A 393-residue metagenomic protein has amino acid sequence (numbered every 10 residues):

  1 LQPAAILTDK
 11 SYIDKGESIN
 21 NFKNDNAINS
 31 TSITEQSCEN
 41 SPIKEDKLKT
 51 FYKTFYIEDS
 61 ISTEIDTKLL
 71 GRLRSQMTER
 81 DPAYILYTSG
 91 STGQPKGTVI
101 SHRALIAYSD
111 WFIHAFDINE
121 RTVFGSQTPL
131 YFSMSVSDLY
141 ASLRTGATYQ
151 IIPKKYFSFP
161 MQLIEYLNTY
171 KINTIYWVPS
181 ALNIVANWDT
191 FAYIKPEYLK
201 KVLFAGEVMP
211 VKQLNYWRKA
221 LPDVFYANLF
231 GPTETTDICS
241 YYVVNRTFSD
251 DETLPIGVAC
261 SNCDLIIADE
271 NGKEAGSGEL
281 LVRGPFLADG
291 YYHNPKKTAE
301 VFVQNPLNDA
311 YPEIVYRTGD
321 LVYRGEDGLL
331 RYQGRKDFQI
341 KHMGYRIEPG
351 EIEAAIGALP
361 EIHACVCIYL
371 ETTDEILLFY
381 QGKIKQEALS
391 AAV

Functional and structural regions predicted by a protein language model:
A5-S30, T34-E35, E39-S75, L105 (+2 more regions): AMP-dependent adenylate-forming
K10-K15, A147-Y170, Y176-I184, V208-M209 (+1 more regions): ATP-dependent adenylate-forming carboxylate-activation enzymes
L69-Y87, Q94, I118-F124, L130: Conserved pre-ATP/AMP-binding loop-to-beta segment of ANL
P82, H102, L130, S135 (+13 more regions): Generic structural signal for small/hydrophobic residues in well-ordered secondary structure, especially within
A83-Y84, T88-P95, I100, I175 (+5 more regions): A generic "structured core" feature
S91, G146, G206, G284 (+1 more regions): Conserved G/P- and acidic residue-centered "switch" motifs that form tight phosphate/ATP-binding loops in soluble
K96-G125, S133-N173: Conserved AMP-binding/adenylation subdomain of ANL enzymes
R144-A147, I172-Y176, A186-P255, D264: Gly/Ser/Thr-rich phosphate-binding loop
